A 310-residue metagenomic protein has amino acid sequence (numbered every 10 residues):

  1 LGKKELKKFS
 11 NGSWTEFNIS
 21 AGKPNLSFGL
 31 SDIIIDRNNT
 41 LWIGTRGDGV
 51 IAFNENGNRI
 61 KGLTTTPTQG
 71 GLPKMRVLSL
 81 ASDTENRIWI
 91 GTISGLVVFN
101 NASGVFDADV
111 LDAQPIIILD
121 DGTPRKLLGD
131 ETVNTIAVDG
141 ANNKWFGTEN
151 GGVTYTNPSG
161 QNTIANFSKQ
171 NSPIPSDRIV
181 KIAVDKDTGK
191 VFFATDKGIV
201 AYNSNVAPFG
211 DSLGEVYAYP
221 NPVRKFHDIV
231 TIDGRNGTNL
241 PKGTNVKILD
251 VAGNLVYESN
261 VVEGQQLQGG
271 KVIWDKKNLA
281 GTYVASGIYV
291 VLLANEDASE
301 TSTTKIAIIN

Functional and structural regions predicted by a protein language model:
L1-V216, L255: Carboxylate-rich, polar loop motifs that coordinate divalent cations or form catalytic acidic clusters
L30, V133, G243-N245, V272 (+1 more regions): Short loop/turn microsegments at loop-to-beta-strand junctions
T188-K190, A285-V290: Short, conserved beta-strand segments of beta-strand-rich sandwich/propeller modules, principally
N205-A207, A218-N221, G253, W274 (+2 more regions): Terminal processing/anchoring signals of secreted or surface-associated proteins and related intramolecular
S212-K247, S259, W274, D297: Glycine-centered coil/turn sites that cap beta-strands in beta-rich domains
T244-V256, Y289: Short, glycine-anchored, charge-dense loop/turn motifs used at functional sites
V256-V284, E296-A298: Glycine-centered tight-turn motifs at strand-turn-strand junctions
I288-N310: C-terminal tail/sorting-segment detector
